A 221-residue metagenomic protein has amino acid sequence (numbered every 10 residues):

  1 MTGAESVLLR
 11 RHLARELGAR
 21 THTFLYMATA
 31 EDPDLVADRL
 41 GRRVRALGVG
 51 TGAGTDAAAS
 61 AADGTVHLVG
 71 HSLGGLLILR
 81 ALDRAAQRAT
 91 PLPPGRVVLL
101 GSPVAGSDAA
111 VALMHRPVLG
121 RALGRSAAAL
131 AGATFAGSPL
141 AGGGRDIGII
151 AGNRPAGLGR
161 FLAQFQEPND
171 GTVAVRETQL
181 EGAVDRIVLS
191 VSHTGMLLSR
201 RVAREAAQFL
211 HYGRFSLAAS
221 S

Functional and structural regions predicted by a protein language model:
M1-A4, L8-R15, T21-F24, E31-G52 (+1 more regions): Serine-dependent carboxylesterase/thioesterase catalytic core of lipase-like alpha/beta-hydrolase/SGNH enzymes
A28-A30, L189: A short, charged, and often flexible helix/loop element on the N-terminal side of the glycosyltransferase catalytic
D83-S221: Helical cap/lid subdomain of alpha/beta-hydrolase-fold lipid enzymes that gates access to the catalytic pocket
